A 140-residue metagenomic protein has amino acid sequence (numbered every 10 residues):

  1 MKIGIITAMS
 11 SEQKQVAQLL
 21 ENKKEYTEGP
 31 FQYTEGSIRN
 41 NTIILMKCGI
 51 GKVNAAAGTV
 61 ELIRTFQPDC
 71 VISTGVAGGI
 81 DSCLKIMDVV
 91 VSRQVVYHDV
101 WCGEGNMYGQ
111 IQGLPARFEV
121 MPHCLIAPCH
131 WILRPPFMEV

Functional and structural regions predicted by a protein language model:
M1-F66: N-terminal short beta-loop-beta anion/metal-coordinating cradle
E12-Q13, G79-D81: Short, active-site-adjacent cap segments at secondary-structure transitions
Q67-I72: Proline-aspartate-enriched helix->loop->beta-strand connector
D81-V140: Mid-sequence, gly/pro-rich, charge-dense loop/helix-turn segments that line enzyme active sites
